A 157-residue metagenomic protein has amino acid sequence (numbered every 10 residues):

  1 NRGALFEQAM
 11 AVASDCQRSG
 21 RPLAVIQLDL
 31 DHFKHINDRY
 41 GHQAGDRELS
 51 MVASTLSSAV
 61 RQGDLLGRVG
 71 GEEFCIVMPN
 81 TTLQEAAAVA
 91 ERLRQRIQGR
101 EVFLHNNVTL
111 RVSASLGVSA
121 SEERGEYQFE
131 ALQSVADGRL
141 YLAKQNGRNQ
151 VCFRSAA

Functional and structural regions predicted by a protein language model:
N1-A24, D31-S58, G67-G71, C75-I76 (+3 more regions): Conserved long alpha-helical elements within nucleotide-processing catalytic cores of c-di-GMP signaling and class III
L23, V112-A114, N149: Change "...and in nucleic-acid phosphodiester-cleaving endonucleases..." to "...and in nucleic-acid processing enzymes
D38, M78-T81, Q98, S121-E122: Residue-level recognition of strand-loop junctions within catalytic nucleotide-signaling folds
R68, I97-A114: Catalytic core regions of nucleotide second-messenger enzymes
I76, V112-A114, V118: HATPase_c (GHKL) ATP-binding subdomain of two-component histidine kinases
L83, A87-E91, S121-A157: Catalytic-core segments of nucleotide cyclases and related cyclic-nucleotide turnover enzymes
